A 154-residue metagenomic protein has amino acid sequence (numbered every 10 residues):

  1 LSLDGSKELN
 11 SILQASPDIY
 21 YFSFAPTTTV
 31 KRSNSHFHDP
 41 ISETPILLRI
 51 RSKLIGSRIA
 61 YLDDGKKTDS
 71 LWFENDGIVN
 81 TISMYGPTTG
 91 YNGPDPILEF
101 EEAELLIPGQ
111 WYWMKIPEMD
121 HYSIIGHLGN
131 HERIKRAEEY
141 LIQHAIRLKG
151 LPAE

Functional and structural regions predicted by a protein language model:
L1-E154: Lipid deacylating catalytic domains
